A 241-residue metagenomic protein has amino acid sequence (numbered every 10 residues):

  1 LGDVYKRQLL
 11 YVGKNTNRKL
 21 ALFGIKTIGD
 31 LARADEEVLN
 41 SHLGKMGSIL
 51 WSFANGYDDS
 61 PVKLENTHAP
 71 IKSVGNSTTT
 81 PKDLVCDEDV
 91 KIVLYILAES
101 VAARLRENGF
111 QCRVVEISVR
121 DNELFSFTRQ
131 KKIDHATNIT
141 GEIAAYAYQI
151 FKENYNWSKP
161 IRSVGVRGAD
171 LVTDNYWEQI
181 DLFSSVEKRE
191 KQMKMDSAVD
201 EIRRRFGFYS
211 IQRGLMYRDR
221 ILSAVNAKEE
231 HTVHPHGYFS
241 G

Functional and structural regions predicted by a protein language model:
L1-Y5: Short, small-residue-biased leader/transition segments that mark boundaries at the very start of proteins
N17-F23, W51-S52, I211-Y217, L222: Short hydrophobic alpha-helical segments that form membrane-spanning helices or hydrophobic packing faces of helical
R18-I161: DNA-contacting surface of Y-family translesion DNA polymerases
A136-G241: Acidic, metal-coordinating catalytic segment for phosphate/diphosphate chemistry, firing primarily on the Nudix
